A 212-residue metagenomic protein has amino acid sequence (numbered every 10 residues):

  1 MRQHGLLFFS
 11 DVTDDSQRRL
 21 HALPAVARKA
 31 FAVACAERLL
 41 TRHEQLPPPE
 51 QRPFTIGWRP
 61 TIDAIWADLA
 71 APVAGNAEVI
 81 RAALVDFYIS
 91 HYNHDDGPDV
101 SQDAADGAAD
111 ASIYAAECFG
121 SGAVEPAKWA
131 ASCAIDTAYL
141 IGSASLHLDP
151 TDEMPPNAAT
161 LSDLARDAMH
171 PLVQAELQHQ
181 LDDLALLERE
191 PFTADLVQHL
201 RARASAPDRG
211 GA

Functional and structural regions predicted by a protein language model:
R2-E176, L186, D195-L196, R201-A202: Structured binding/interaction patches within domain cores
Q178-L181: Long all-alpha helical scaffold domains
A202-A212: Terminal, non-catalytic domain-edge segments
